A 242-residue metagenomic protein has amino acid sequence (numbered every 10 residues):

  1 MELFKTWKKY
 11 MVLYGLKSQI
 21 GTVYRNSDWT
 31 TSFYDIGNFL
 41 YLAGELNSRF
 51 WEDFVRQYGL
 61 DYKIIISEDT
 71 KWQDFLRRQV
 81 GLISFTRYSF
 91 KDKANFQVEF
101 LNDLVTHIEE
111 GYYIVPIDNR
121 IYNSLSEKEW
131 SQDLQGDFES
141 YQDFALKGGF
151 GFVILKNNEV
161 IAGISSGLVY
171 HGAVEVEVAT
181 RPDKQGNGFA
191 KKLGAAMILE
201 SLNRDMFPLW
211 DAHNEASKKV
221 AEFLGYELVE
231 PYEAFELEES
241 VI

Functional and structural regions predicted by a protein language model:
M1-K8, V98-Q142: Short amphipathic alpha-helix that is part of the acyltransferase structural core
L13-Y34, G149-I164: Conserved beta-hairpin
I20-N123, F235: Acyl-donor-binding surface of acyltransferase catalytic domains
S48-D53, G186-E200, K219, F223: Conserved acetyl-CoA-binding loop-helix of GNAT-fold acetyltransferases
W72-I83, H213-P231: Conserved active-site alpha-helix within GNAT-family acetyltransferase domains
R120, E127-G172: Acetyl-CoA-dependent GNAT
A173, V178-K192: Conserved glycine-rich acetyl-CoA-binding loop
V178, P208-D211: Conserved hydrophobic beta-strand within the GNAT/NAT acetyltransferase core sheet that lines the active-site cleft
